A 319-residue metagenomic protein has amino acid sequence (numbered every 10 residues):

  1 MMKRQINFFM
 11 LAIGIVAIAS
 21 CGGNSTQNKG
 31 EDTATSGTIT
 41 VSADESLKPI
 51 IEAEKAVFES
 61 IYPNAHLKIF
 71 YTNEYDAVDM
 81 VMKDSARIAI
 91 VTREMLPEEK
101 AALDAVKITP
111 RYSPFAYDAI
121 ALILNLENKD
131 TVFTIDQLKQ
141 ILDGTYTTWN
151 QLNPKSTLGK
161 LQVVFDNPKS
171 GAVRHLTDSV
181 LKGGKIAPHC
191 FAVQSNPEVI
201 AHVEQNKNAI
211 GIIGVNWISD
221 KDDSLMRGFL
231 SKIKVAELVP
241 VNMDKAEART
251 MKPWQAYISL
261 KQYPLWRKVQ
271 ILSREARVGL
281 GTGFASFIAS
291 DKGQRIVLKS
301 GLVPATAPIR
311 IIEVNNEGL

Functional and structural regions predicted by a protein language model:
M1-M10: Bacterial N-terminal signal peptides that target proteins for export
Q5, G22-P63, F70, E74-Y75 (+3 more regions): Exported/periplasmic ABC-transporter solute-binding proteins
A17-S20: C-terminal motif of bacterial Sec signal peptides marking the signal peptidase cleavage site
Y75-V106, D220-D223: Pocket-flanking alpha-helical
A86, I108, F229-S231: Short, hinge-like loop/turn segments at secondary-structure boundaries
I90-S113, N242-M251, A256: Acidic, polar ligand-binding/catalytic clefts
